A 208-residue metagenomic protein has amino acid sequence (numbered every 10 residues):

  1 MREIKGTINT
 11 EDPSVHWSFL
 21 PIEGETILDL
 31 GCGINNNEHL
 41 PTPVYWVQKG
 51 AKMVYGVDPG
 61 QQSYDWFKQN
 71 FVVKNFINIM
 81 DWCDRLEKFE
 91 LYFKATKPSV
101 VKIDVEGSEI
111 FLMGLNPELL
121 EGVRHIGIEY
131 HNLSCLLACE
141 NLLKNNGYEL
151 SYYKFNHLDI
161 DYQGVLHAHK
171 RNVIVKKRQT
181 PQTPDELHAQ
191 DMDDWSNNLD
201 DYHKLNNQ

Functional and structural regions predicted by a protein language model:
M1-T10: Class I SAM-dependent transferase core
N9-C83: SAM cofactor-binding core of SAM-dependent methyltransferases, primarily the Rossmann-like beta-alpha-beta module
V15-W17, C139, N206: DEDD superfamily 3′-5′ metal-dependent exonuclease/proofreading module
W17-L20, K88-A95, G114-E118: Short amphipathic alpha-helix with an adjacent loop that forms part of the alpha/beta core around
E23-I27, E90-V101: N-proximal accessory regions
W46, F67, F89, L112-N116 (+1 more regions): Hydrophobic packing residues within well-ordered alpha-helices of enzyme cores
M53-G56, T96-Y202: Conserved acidic-Pro-Pro-aromatic motif
I79-K88, V105: Conserved SAM/SAH-binding loop
